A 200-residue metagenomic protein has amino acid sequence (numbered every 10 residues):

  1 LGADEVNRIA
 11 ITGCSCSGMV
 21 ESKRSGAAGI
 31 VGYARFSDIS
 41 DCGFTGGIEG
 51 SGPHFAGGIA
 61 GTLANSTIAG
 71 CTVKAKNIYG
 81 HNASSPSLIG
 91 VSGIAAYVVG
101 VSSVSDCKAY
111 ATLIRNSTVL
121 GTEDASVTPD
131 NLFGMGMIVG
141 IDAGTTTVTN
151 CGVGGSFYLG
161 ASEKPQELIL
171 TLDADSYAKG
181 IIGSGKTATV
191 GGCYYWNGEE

Functional and structural regions predicted by a protein language model:
L1-E200: Predominantly extracellular beta-rich ligand-binding scaffolds that present long acidic/polar faces for carbohydrate
